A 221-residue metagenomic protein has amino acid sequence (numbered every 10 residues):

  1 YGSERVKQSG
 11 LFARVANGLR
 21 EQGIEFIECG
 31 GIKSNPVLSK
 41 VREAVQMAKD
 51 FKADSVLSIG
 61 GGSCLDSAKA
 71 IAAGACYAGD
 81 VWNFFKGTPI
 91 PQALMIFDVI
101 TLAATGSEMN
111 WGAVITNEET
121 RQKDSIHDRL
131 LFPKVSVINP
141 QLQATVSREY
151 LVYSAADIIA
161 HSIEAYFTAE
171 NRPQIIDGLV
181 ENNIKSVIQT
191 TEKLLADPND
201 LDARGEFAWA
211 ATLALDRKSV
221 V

Functional and structural regions predicted by a protein language model:
Y1-S55: ATP/NTP phosphate-donor binding region
G2, G10, G60-G62, A104-G106 (+1 more regions): Glycine-centered flexibility sites
K7, S63, A103-T105, A144 (+1 more regions): Glycine-rich nucleotide phosphate-binding loop and flanking beta-alpha elements of Rossmann-like dinucleotide-binding
K7-Q8, P36, S67, S107 (+2 more regions): Secondary-structure boundary/capping motif
S39-I138: Glycine/threonine-rich beta-strand-loop-alpha-helix active-site module that forms ligand/phosphate-binding
G112-R217: Carboxylate- and glycine-rich phosphate/diphosphate-binding segment that chelates Mg2+/Mn2+
V220-V221: Conserved small/polar residues in nucleotide/adenosyl-binding loops
